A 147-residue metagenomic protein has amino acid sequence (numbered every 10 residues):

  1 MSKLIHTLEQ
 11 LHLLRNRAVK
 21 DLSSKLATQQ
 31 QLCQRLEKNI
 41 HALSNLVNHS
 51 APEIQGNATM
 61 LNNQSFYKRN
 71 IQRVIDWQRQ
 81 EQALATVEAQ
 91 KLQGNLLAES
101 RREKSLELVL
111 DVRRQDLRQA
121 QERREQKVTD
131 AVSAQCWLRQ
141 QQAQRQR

Functional and structural regions predicted by a protein language model:
M1-R147: Charge-rich amphipathic alpha-helical interaction elements
